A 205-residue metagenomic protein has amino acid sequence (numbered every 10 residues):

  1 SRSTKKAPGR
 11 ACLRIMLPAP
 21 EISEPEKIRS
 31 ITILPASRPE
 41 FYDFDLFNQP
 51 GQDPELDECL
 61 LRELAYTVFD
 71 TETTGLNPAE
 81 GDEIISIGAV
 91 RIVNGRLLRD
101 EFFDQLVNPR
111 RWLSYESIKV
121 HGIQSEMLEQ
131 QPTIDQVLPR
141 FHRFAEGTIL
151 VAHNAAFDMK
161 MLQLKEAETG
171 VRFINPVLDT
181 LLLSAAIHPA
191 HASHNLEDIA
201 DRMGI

Functional and structural regions predicted by a protein language model:
R2-A65: N-terminal accessory regions of nucleic-acid-interacting proteins
P20, R110, L182-A185: Residues that form or immediately flank small-molecule/cofactor binding pockets and catalytic motifs
Q49-E55, R62-N175, P189-I205: Conserved non-catalytic scaffold segment of RNase H-like nuclease domains
R172-S184: Conserved beta-strand -> loop -> alpha-helix junction used to position metal-binding or nucleic-acid-contacting
